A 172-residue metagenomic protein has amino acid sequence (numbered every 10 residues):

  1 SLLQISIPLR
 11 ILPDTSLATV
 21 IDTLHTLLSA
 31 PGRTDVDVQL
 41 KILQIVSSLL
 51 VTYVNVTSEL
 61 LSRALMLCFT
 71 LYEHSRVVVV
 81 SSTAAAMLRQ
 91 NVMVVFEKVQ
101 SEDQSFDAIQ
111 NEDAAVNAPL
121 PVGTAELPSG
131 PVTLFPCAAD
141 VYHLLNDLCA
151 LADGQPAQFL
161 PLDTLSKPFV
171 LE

Functional and structural regions predicted by a protein language model:
S1, G32-Q44, T57-E59, V80-M87 (+1 more regions): Alpha-helical solenoid repeats of the armadillo/HEAT superfamily in eukaryotic scaffolding/adaptor proteins
S1-P31, D153, L165-L171: Amphipathic alpha-helical interface segments within eukaryotic helical scaffold and small GTPase-regulatory domains
L2-P8, L24-L28, I42-T52, C68-Y72 (+2 more regions): Hydrophobic residues within the alpha-helices of tandem HEAT/HEAT-like
S6-L17, V51-L61, V94-D103: Flexible loop/turn segments at the boundaries of HEAT repeats in alpha-solenoid HEAT proteins
L12-H25, Q39, T57-M66, C137-C149: Core helices of alpha-solenoid repeat scaffolds
L12-S16, A30, D35, S81 (+2 more regions): Serine/threonine-rich low-complexity intrinsically disordered regions
P31-T34, Y53, S75, Q155: Short coil/turn helix-boundary motifs
R63-E172: Alpha-helical repeat/alpha-solenoid scaffolds of the HEAT/ARM/MIF4G superfamily and closely related elongated all-alpha
